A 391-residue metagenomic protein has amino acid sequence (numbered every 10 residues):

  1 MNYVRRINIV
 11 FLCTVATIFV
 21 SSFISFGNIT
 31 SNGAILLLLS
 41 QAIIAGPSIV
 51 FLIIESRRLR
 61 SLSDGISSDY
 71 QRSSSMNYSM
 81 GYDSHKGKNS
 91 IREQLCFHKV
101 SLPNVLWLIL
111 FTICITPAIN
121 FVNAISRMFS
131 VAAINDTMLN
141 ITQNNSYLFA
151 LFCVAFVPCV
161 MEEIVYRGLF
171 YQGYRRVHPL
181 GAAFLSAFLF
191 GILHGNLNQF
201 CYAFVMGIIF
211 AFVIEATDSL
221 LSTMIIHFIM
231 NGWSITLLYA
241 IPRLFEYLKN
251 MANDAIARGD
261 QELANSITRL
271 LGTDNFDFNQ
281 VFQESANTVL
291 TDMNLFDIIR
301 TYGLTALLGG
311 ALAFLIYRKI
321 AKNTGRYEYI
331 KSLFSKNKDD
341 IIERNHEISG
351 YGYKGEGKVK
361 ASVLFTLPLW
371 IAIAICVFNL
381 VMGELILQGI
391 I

Functional and structural regions predicted by a protein language model:
M1-A16, G65-I119, I330-C376: Interfacial transmembrane-helix boundary/kink motif in multi-pass membrane proteins
V4-L12, L38, V105-L110, L148 (+4 more regions): Hydrophobic alpha-helical transmembrane segments
I18-R60, T301-A306, I391: Alpha-helical transmembrane segments in multi-pass membrane proteins
F19-F23, Q199-T268, G272, D277-S285: Functionally important transmembrane alpha-helices
I29-G33, Y82-M161, K360, E384-I391: Juxtamembrane helix-loop-helix connectors linking adjacent transmembrane helices in multi-pass membrane enzymes
I53-G65, N89, Y317-E328: Membrane-interface capping segments at transmembrane-helix boundaries
I113, A118, D136-M206: Function-critical hydrophobic alpha-helical transmembrane segments in multi-pass membrane proteins
G272-I391: C-terminal transmembrane module of polytopic alpha-helical membrane proteins
